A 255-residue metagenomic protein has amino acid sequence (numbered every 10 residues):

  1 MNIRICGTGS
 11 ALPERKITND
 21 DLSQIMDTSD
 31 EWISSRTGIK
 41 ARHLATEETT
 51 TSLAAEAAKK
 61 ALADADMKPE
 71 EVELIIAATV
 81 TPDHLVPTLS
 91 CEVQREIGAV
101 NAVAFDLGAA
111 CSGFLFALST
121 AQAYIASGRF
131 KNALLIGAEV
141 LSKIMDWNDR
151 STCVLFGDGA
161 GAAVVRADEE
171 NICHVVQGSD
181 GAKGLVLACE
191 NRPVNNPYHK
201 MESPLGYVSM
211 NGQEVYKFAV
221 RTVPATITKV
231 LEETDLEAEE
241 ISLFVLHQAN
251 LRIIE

Functional and structural regions predicted by a protein language model:
M1-E47, D149-K217, R221, A225: Condensing-enzyme catalytic core mediating Claisen C-C bond formation in acyl metabolism
I5-G7, I33, A61, V72-I75 (+6 more regions): Buried hydrophobic positions in well-ordered alpha/beta secondary-structure cores of metabolic enzymes
A11, A78-D83, A109-S112, G137-S142 (+1 more regions): Acidic, glycine-rich active-site loops and adjacent beta-strand->loop/helix elements that engage anionic groups
M26-W32, H84-G98, L135-L141, V194-M201 (+1 more regions): Acidic-glycine-rich active-site phosphate/pyrophosphate-binding loop
D27, A57-E73, A225-S242: Phosphate/pyrophosphate-binding loops at sites that engage ATP/ADP/AMP, CoA/4′-phosphopantetheine, polyphosphate
S34-R36, K40-S52, T79-A133: Conserved catalytic cysteine-centered active-site region of acyl-thioester-dependent Claisen-condensing enzymes
A78-H84, I241-I254: Glycine-rich phosphate-binding loops at beta-strand->alpha-helix junctions
A126-A160: Flexible, glycine-rich active-site loops centered on histidine and acidic residues that chelate a metal or position
